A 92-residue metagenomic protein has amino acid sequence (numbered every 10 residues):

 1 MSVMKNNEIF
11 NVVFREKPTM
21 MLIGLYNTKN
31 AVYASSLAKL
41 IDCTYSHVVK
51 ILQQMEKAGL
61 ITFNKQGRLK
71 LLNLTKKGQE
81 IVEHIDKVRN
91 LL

Functional and structural regions predicted by a protein language model:
M1-M21: Short alpha-helical segments that sit at the start of domains
T19-G24, E80: Pre-recognition alpha-helix immediately N-terminal to the DNA-recognition helix within helix-turn-helix or winged-helix
I23-K29, D86: Short, locally clustered residues in the helix-turn-helix/winged-helix DNA-binding domain
N30-K39: Short acidic, hydrophobic short linear motifs in intrinsically disordered regions
D42-E56: Short amphipathic alpha-helical interaction segments
G59: Glycine-centered, phosphate/nucleic-acid-interacting loop/turn motifs that mediate DNA/RNA or nucleotide
G67-D86: Basic, amphipathic "hinge/linker" alpha-helix immediately C-terminal to the N-terminal HTH DNA-binding motif
